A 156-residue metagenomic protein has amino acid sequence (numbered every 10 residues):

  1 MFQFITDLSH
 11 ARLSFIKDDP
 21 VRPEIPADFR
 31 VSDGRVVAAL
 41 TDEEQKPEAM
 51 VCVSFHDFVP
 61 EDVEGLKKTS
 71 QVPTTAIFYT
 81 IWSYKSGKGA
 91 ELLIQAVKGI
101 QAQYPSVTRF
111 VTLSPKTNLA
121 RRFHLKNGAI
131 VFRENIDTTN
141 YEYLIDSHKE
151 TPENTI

Functional and structural regions predicted by a protein language model:
M1-F29, I156: Short amphipathic alpha-helix that is part of the acyltransferase structural core
P26-E43, P47-A49, S54-D57: A short helix-loop-beta-strand connector motif used in the catalytic cores of GNAT acetyltransferases and, in some
D28, A39, Q45-P47, G99-V107 (+1 more regions): Preference for well-ordered, secondary-structure-rich cores of eukaryotic proteins
C52-A76: Conserved acyl-donor/pantetheine-binding loop and adjacent beta-alpha core of acyl/acetyltransferases and related
S83, F110-R122, N135-T138: Conserved beta-strand-loop-alpha-helix junction that forms the acyl-donor binding cleft
S83-A102: Conserved acetyl-CoA-binding loop-helix of GNAT-fold acetyltransferases
L125-E134: Conserved acetyl-CoA-binding loop of GNAT-fold acetyltransferases
D137-I156: C-terminal "cap" of GNAT-fold acetyltransferases
